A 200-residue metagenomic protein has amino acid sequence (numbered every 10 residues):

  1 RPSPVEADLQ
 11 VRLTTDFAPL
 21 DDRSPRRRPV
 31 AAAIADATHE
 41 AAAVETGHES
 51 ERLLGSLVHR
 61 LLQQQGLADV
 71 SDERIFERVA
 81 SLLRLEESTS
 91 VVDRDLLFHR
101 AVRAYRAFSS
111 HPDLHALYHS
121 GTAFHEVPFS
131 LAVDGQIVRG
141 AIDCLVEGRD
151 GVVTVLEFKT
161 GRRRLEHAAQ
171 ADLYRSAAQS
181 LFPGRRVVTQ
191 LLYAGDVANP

Functional and structural regions predicted by a protein language model:
R1-R149, E166-A168, L181, V188-D196: Nuclease catalytic cores
E126, L156-K159: Residue-level detector of conserved, well-ordered beta-strand and adjacent loop positions that form binding/recognition
V152-T154: Structural motif
F158-R162, Y193: A short beta-strand motif that forms part of the nucleic acid-binding face of small beta-barrel RNA-binding folds
A169-A177: Short, charged, amphipathic alpha-helix that recurs within catalytic cores of restriction-modification and other
A198-P200: Switch/connector loops and helix/strand junctions flanking conserved nucleotide-binding motifs in nucleotide-processing
